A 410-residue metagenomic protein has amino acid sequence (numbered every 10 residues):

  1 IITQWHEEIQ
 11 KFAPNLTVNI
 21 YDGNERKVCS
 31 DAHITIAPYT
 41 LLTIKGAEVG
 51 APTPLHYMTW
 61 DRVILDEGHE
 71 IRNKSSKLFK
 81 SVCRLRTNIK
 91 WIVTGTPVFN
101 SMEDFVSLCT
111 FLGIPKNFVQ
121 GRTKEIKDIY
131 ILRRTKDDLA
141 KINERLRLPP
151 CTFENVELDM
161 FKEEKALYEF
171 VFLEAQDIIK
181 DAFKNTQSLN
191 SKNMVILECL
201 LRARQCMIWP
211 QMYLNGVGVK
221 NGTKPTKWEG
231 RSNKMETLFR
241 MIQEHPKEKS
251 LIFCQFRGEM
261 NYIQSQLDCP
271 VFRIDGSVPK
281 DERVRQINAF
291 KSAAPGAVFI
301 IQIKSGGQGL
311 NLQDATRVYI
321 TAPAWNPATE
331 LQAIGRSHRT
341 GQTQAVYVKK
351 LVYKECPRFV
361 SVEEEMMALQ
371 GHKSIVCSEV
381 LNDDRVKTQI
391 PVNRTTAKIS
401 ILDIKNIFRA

Functional and structural regions predicted by a protein language model:
I1-S76, K116-N117, A182-F183, N233-M235 (+5 more regions): SF2 helicase/translocase NTPase motor core, specifically the RecA-like lobe 1 inter-motif segment between Walker
I36-A37, L41, K77-T87, T110-G216 (+1 more regions): Inter-lobe coupling linker of SF2 helicases/translocases
T40, H69-R72, P97, G258 (+3 more regions): Catalytic acidic motif of RecA-like/P-loop NTPases
L55-G121: Signature of the SF2 helicase/ATPase Hel1-core->accessory helical subdomain module
S101, M260-Y262, F299-T316, N326-T343: SF2 helicase motor core recognition
S107, L310-P323, Y347-K350: A short beta-strand element within the Helicase C-terminal
E144-E164, T186-F299, I303-L310, V386-A410: Conserved Helicase C-terminal RecA-like lobe
W325-I334, H338-A410: A conserved SF2-helicase RecA2
